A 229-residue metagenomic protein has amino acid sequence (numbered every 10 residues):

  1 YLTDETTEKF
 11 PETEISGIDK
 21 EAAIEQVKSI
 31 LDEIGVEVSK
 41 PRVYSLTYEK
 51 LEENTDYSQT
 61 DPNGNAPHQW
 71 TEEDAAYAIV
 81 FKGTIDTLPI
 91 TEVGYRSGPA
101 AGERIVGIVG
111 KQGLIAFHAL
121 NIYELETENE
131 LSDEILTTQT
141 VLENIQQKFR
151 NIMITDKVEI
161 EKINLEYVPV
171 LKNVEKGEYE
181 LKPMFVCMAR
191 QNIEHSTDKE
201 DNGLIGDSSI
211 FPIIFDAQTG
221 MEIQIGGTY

Functional and structural regions predicted by a protein language model:
Y1, I90-A119, T197-Y229: A short, surface-exposed beta-strand/turn
Y1-R96: Preferential activation on post-signal-peptide N-terminal prodomains/segments of secreted or lumenal proteins
Q26-E37, N144, K148-I152, C187: Structured segments of extracytoplasmic/periplasmic soluble domains in secreted or envelope-associated proteins
V27, G107, F185-Q191, G220: Conserved histidines in hydrophobic membrane contexts and catalytic metal-binding motifs
D74-A78, A100-G102, E180-M184, S208: A general secondary-structure signal for short beta-strands and their flanking turns/coil in non-transmembrane regions
K82-L88, E166, M188-E194: Generic short beta-strand segments
S97-L181: Charged, low-complexity helical/coil segments in non-catalytic cytosolic or luminal regions
E178-K182, N192-S196: Accessory, solvent-exposed terminal regions and/or long lumenal/extracellular loops of proteins
